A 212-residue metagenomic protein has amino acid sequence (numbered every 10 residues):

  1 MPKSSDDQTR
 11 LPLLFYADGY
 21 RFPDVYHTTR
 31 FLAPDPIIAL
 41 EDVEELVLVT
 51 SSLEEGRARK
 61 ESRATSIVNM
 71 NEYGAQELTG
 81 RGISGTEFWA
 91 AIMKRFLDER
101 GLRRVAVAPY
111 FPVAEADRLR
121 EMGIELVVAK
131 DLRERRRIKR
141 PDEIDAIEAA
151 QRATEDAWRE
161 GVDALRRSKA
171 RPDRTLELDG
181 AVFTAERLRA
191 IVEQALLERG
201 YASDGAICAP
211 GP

Functional and structural regions predicted by a protein language model:
M1-F96, F111, I144-D145, G161: N-terminal accessory/capping or targeting/presequence segment of soluble
D7-L11, F15-G19, A190-P212: Active-site cofactor/co-catalyst pockets and adjacent glycine-rich loops in catalytic enzymes
F15, N69, V107, L126-K130 (+1 more regions): General beta-strand structural signal in soluble alpha/beta enzymes
H27-T28, A33, E134, R140 (+1 more regions): Generic structural "secondary-structure junction" signal
I38-E41, D179-F183, C208: Short beta-strand element of the conserved SAM-dependent methyltransferase core
L40-E45, R120-E121, G211-P212: Short acidic-glycine loop/turn motifs at beta-strand connectors
F88-Y201: Flexible, acidic/His-enriched mid-domain "rim/lid" segments that flank
